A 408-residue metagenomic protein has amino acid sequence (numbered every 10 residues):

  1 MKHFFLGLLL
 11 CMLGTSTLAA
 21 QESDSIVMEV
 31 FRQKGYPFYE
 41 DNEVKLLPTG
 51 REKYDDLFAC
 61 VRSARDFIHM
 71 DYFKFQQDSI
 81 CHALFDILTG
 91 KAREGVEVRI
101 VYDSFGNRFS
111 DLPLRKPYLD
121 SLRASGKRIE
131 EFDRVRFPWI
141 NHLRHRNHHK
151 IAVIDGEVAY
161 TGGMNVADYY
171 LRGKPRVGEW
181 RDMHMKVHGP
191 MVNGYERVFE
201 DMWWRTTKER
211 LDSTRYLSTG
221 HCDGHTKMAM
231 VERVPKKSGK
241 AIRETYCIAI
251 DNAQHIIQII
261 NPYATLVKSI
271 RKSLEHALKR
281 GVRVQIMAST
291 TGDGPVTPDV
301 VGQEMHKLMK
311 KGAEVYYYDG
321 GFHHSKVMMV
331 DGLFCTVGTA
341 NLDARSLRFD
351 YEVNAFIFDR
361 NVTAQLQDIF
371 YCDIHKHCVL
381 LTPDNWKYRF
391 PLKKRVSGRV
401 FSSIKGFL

Functional and structural regions predicted by a protein language model:
F4-L13: Sec-dependent N-terminal signal peptides
T17-L408: Charged, low-complexity intrinsically disordered terminal segments
